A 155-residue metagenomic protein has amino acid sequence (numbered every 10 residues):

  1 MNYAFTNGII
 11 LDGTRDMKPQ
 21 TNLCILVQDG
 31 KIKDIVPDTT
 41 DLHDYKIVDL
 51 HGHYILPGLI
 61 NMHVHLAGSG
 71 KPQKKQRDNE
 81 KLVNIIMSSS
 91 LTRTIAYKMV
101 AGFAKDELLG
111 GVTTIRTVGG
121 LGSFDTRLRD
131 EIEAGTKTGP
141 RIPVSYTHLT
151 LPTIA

Functional and structural regions predicted by a protein language model:
M1-D41, I55: N-terminal metal-binding scaffold of metallo-dependent hydrolase/deaminase domains
A4, Y45-D49, I142-V144: Conserved beta-strand scaffold positions in the cores of enzyme catalytic domains, especially in NTP/NDP-utilizing
G8, I25, G30, G52 (+3 more regions): Divalent metal-coordination and catalytic microenvironments
L26, L50, L56-L59, L151: Generic leucine side-chain signal with a strong bias for well-ordered alpha-helical environments
Y54-E131: Metal-associated gating/positioning segment near the N- to mid-region
Y97-M99, R141-I142, L149: Acidic, metal/ion-coordinating pockets
G135-P140: Alpha-helix-loop-beta-strand connector modules within alpha/beta enzyme cores
T147-T153: Conserved small/polar residues in nucleotide/adenosyl-binding loops
